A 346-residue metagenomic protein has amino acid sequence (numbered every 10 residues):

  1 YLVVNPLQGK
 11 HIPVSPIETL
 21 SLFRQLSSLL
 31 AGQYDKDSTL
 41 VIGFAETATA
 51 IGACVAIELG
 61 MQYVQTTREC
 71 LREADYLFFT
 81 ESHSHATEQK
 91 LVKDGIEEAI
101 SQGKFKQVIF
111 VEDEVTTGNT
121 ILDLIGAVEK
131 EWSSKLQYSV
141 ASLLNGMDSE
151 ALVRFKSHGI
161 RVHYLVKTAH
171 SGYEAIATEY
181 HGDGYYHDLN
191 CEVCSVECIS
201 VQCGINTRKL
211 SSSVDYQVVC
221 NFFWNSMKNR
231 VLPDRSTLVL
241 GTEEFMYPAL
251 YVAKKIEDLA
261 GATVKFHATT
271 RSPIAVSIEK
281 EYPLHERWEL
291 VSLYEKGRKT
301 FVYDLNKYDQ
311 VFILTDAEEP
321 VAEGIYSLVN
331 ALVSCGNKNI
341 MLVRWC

Functional and structural regions predicted by a protein language model:
Y1-C346: PRPP-associated nucleotide enzymes
